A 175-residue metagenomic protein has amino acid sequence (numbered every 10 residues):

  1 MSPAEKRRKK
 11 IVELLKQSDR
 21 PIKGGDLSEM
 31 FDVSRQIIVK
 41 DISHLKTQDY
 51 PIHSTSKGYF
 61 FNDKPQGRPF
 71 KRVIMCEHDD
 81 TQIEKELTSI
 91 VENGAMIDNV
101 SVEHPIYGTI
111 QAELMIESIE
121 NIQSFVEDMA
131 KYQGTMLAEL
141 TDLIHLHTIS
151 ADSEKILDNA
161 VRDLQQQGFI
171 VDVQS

Functional and structural regions predicted by a protein language model:
M1-E29: Extreme N-terminal segment that seeds HTH/winged-HTH DNA-binding domains in transcriptional regulators
K9, E13, K40-S43, T88 (+2 more regions): Solvent-exposed alpha-helical segments within well-ordered globular domains of core cellular machineries
P21-S54: N-terminal helix-turn-helix
G25, T55-S56, V100, Q174: Residue-level detector of family-conserved "landmark" positions at structurally sensitive sites
I52-D63: Minor-groove-contacting beta-hairpin "wing" of winged helix-turn-helix DNA-binding domains
P69-S175: Mid-protein regulatory/catalytic core that forms ligand/cofactor-binding pockets and protein-protein interaction
